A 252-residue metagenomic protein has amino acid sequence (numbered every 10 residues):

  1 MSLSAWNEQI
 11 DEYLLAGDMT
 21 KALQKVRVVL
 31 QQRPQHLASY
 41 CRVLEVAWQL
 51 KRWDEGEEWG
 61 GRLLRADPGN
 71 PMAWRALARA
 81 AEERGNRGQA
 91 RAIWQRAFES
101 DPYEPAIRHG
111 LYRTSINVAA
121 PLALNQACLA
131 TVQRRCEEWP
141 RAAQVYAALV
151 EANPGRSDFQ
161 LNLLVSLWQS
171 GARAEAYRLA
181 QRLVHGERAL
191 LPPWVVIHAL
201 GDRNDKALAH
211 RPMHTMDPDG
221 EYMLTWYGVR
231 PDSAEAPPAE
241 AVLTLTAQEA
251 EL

Functional and structural regions predicted by a protein language model:
S2-A38, R42, W48-Q49, L124-A148 (+1 more regions): Alpha-helical segment of the N-proximal tetratricopeptide repeat
S4, A38, M72, Q89 (+4 more regions): Start-of-helix register in tetratricopeptide repeats
L15, Q49, E83-R84, S100 (+4 more regions): Register position in tetratricopeptide repeats
M19, W53, R87, W139 (+2 more regions): TPR-repeat structural position
A22, G56, A90, A142 (+2 more regions): Single-residue signature of alpha-solenoid repeat helices
R27-Q31, G61-R65, R96-E99, I116 (+4 more regions): Conserved structural position within tetratricopeptide repeats
P34, P68, P102, P154 (+2 more regions): Short coil turns that delineate tetratricopeptide repeat
